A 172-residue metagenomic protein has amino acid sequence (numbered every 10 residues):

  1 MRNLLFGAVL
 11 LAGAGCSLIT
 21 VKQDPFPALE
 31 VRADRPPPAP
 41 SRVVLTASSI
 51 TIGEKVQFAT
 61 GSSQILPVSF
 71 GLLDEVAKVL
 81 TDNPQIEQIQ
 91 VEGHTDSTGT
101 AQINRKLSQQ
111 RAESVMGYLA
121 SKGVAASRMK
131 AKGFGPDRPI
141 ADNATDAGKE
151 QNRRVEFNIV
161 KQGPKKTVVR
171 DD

Functional and structural regions predicted by a protein language model:
M1-L4: Positively charged n-region of N-terminal signal peptides that target proteins for export
G7-A8: Classic N-terminal secretory signal peptides
G13-G15: C-terminal motif of bacterial Sec signal peptides marking the signal peptidase cleavage site
S17-Q88, K161-D172: Periplasmic peptidoglycan-binding/tethering modules of Gram-negative envelope proteins
E92-D172: Periplasmic OmpA-like peptidoglycan-binding domain that tethers envelope proteins to the cell wall
